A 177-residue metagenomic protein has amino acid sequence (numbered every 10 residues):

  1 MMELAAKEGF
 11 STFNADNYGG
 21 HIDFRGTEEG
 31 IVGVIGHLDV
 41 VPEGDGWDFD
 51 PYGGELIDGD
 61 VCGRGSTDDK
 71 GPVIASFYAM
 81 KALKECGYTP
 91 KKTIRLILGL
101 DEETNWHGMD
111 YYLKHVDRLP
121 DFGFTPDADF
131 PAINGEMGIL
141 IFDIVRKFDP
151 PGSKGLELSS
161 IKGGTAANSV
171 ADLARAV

Functional and structural regions predicted by a protein language model:
M1, N14, G30, P72 (+3 more regions): General structural feature for long, well-ordered alpha-helical segments within catalytic domains of soluble enzymes
M1-R64, E85-P90: Acidic/His- and Gly-rich active-site-bordering loop/insert found across diverse amide/peptide-bond hydrolases
F13-D16, G63, L96-L98, F124-P126: General beta-strand structural signal in soluble alpha/beta enzymes
E28-G33, I57-D58, T89-I94, R118-F122 (+2 more regions): Short coil/turn connectors at secondary-structure junctions
V34, E55-T104, D143-F148, L173-V177: Alpha-helical metal-binding/catalytic segments enriched in His/Glu/Asp
L38-V40, I94-N105, P126-P131: Acidic, glycine-rich active-site loops and adjacent beta-strand->loop/helix elements that engage anionic groups
E103, M109-V177: Midchain, well-structured core segments that form catalytic/ion-binding scaffolds
